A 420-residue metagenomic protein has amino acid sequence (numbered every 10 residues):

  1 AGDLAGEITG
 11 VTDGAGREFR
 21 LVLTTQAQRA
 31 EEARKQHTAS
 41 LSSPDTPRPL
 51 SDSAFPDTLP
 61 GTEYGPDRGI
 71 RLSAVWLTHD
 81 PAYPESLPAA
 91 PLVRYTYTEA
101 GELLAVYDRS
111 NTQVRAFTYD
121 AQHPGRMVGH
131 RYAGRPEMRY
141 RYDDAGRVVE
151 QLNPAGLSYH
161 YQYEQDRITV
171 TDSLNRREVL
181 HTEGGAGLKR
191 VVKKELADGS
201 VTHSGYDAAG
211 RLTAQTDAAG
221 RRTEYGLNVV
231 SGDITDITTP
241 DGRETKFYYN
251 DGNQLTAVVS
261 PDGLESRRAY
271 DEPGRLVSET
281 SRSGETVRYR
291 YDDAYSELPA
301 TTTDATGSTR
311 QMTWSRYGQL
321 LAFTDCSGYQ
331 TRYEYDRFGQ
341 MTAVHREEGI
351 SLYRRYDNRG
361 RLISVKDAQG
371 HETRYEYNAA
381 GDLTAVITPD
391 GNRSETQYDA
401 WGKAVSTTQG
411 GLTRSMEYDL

Functional and structural regions predicted by a protein language model:
A1-L420: Extended charged/polar low-complexity repeat regions
